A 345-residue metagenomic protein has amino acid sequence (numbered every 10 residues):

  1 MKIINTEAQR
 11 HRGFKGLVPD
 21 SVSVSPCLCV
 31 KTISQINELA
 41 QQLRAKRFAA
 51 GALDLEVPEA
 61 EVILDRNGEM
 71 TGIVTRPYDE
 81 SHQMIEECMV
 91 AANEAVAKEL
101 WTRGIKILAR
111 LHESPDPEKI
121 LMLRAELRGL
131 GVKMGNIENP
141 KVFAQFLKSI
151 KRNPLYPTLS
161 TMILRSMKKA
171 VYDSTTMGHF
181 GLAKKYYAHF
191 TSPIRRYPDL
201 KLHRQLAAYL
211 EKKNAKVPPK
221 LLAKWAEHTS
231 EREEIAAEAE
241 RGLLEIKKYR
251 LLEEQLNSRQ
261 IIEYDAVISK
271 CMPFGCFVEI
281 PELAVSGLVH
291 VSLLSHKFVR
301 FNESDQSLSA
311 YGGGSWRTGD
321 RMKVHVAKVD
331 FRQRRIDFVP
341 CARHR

Functional and structural regions predicted by a protein language model:
M1-I4, G16-P19, I105, A109 (+2 more regions): Short, exposed interaction patches on small structured surface elements
I3-L28: Intrinsic disorder/low-complexity segments
G13-F14, A45, A95, E113 (+2 more regions): Structured C-terminal cores of nucleic-acid metabolism proteins
S34-L55: Amphipathic alpha-helical blocks
S34-Q41, Y78-K98, S192-R195: Conserved pre-motif C helix in the palm subdomain of viral-like polymerases
A50-V57, K106-I107, I137: Flexible, glycine/charged-enriched surface loops at secondary-structure junctions
P58-G72, V171-L182: Active-site-adjacent bridging/hinge elements
M70-H82, G104-R110, L182-F190: Glycine- and acidic
